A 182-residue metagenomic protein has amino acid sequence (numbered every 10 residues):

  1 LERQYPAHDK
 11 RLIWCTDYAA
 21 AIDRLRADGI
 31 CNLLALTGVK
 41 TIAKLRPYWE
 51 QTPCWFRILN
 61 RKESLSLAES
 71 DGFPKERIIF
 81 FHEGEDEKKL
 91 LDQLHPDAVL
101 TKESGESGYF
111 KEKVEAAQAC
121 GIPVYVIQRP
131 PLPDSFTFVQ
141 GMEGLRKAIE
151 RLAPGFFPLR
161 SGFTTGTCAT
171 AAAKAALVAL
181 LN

Functional and structural regions predicted by a protein language model:
L1-D23: Glycine/small-residue-rich loop that forms an oxyanion/phosphate-binding "nest" at active or ligand-binding sites
L1-R3, R57, V126-Q128: Generic beta-sheet signal
R11-A19, I78-F81, T137-L145: Short acidic-hydrophobic, aromatic-tinged amphipathic segments that line or gate anion-handling sites
I30-L33: Residues that mark the start of a beta-strand
L36-I79, D86: Anionic-ligand binding region
E63-S64, P123-F136: Short, flexible loop segments at boundaries between secondary-structure elements
E69-E76, F80-C120, Y125-R129: A C-terminal functional module that forms or caps the active site or interfaces directly with catalytic machinery
F156-N182: Generic N-terminal targeting/processing segments that precede catalytic cores or assembly contacts
